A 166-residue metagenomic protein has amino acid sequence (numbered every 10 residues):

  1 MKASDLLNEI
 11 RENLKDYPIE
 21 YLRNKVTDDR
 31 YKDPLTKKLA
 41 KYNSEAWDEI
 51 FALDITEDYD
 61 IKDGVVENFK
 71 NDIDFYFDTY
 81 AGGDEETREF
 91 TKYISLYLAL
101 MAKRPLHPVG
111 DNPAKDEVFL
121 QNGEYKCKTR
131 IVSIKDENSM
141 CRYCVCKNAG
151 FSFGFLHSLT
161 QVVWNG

Functional and structural regions predicted by a protein language model:
S4-G166: Cysteine-centered metal-binding/redox modules
